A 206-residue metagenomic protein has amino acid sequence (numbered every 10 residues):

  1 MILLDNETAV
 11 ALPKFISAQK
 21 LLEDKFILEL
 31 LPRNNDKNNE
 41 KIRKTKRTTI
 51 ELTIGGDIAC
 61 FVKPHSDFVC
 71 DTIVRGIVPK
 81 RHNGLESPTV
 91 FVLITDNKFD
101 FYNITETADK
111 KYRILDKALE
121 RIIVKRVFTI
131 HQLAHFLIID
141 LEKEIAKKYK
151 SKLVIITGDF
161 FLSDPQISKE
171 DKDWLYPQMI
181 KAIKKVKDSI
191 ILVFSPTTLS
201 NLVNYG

Functional and structural regions predicted by a protein language model:
M1-K110, I114: The Walker A/P-loop phosphate-binding site
C60, L153-T157, L192: Structural motif
C70-I73, F136-E142, K169-I183: Well-ordered, non-membrane alpha-helical segments in soluble/globular domains
G76-K80, D140, E144, V186: Hydrophobic helix-cap positions at the C-terminus of alpha-helices in RecA-like/P-loop ATPase nucleotide-binding cores
G84, K148-K150, V186-S189: Helix C-cap/helix->beta junction micro-motif
P88-P165: Conserved inter-motif catalytic segment of the P-loop NTP-binding fold
P165-W174, N201-Y205: Short, flexible/disordered intra-domain loops and linkers
A182-G206: Phosphate-binding/switch region of NTP-binding enzymes
